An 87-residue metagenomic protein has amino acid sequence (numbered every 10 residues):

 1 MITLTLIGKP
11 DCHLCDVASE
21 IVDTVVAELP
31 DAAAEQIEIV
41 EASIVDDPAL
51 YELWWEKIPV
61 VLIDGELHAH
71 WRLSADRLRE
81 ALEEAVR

Functional and structural regions predicted by a protein language model:
M1-E28: Local sequence-structure signature of Cys/Sec-based thiol-disulfide redox active-site neighborhoods
T5, V40, H68: Short, flexible active-site loop motifs that bind/organize anionic cofactors or intermediates
V17-E20, E52-L53, L73: Generic recognition of short, well-ordered alpha-helical segments
V22-A42: Conserved helix-turn-beta segment immediately C-terminal to the redox Cys motif in thioredoxin-like folds
E35-K57: Thioredoxin-like thiol-disulfide oxidoreductase module
I63-R87: Non-catalytic, surface beta->alpha helical segment in thiol-disulfide oxidoreductase systems
